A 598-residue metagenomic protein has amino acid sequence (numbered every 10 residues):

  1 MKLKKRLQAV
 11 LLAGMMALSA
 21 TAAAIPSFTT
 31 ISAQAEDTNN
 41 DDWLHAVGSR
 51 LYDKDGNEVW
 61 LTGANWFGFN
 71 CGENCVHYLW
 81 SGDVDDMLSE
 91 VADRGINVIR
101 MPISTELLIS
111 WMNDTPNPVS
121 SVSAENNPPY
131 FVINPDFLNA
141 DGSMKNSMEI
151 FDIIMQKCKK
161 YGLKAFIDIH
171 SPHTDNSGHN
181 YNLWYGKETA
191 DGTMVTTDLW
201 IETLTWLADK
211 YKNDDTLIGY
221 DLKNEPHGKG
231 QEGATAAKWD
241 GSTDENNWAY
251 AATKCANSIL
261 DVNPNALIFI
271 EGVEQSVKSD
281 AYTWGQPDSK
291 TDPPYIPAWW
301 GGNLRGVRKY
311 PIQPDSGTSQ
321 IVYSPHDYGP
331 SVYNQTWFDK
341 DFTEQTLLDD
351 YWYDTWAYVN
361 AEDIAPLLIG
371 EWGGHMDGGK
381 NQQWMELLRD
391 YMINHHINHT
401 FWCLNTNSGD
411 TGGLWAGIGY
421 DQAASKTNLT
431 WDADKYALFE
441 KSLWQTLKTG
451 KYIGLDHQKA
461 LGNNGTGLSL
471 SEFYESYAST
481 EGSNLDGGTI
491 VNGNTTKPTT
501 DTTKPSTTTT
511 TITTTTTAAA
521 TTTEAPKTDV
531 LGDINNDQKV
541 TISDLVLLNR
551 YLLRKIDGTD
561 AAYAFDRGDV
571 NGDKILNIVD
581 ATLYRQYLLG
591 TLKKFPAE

Functional and structural regions predicted by a protein language model:
L3-I31: Sec-dependent N-terminal signal peptides of Gram-positive bacterial secreted proteins and lipoproteins
L18, A22-F28, V491-E598: Cellulosome-associated attachment modules in secreted, modular CAZymes
F28-R100, W111-N127, S476-I490: N-terminal carbohydrate-binding accessory modules
L44, Y78-I99, I103, L107-L222 (+1 more regions): An active-site-proximal structural segment forming one wall of the substrate-binding cleft that immediately precedes
G63-D83, T115, L138-N139, Y185 (+2 more regions): Acidic/histidine-rich helix-loop elements that form or flank divalent-metal/phosphate-binding sites at the catalytic
N65-G72, V98, T105-L108, S171-D175 (+5 more regions): Solvent-exposed loop/turn segments at secondary-structure junctions within structured extracellular/periplasmic domains
W80, D191, D198-G219, K223-I397: Extracellular glycoside hydrolase catalytic/binding regions
D349-T489: Substrate-binding cleft of secreted/luminal carbohydrate-active enzymes
